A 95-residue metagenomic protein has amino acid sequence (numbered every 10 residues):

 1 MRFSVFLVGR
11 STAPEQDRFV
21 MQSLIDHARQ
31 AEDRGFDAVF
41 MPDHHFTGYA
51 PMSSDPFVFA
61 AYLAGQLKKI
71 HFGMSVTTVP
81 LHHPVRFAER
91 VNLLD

Functional and structural regions predicted by a protein language model:
M1-Q66, H71: N-terminal beta1-alpha1-beta2 module of alpha/beta enzyme domains
R18-S23, P80-L93: Glycine-rich anion/phosphate-binding loops
F57-A60, R90-D95: A short, terminal or domain-edge coil/loop segment
G73-L81: Conserved strand-turn element in the central/C-terminal portion of the radical SAM core barrel that lines
